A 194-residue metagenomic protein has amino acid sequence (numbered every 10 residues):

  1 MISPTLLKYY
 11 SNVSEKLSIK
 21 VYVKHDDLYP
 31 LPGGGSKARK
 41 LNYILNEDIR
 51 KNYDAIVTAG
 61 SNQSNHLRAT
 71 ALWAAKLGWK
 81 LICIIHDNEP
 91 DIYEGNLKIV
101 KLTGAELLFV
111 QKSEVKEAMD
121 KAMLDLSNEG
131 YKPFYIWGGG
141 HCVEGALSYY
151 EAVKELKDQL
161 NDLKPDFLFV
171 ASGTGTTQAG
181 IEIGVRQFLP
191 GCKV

Functional and structural regions predicted by a protein language model:
M1-V194: PLP-dependent amino-acid enzyme catalytic core
